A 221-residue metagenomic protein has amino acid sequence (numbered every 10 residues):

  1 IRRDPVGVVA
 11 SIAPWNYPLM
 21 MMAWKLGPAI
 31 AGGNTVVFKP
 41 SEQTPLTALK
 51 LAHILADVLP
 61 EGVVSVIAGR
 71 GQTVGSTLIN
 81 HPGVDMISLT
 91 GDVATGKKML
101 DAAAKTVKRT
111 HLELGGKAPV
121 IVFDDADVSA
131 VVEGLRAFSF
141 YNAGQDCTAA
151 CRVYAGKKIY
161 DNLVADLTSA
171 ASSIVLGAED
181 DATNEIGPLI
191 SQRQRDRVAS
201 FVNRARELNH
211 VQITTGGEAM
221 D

Functional and structural regions predicted by a protein language model:
I1-A130: Rossmann-like NAD(P) dinucleotide-binding subdomain of oxidoreductase/dehydrogenase enzymes
L59, M86, D92-D221: ALDH superfamily catalytic-core signature
